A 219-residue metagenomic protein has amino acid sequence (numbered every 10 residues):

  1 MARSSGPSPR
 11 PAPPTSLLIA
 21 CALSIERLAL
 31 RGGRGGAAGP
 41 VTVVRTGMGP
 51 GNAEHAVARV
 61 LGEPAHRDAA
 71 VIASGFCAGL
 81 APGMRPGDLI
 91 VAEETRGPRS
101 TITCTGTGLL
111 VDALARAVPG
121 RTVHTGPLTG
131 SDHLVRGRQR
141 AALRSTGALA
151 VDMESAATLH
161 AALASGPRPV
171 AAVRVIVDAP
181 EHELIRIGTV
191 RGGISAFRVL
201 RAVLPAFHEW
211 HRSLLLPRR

Functional and structural regions predicted by a protein language model:
A2-G120: Metabolite-binding pocket within alpha/beta catalytic cores that recognizes anionic/polar moieties
L23-S24, A78, D132, A157 (+1 more regions): Glycine-rich beta-alpha junction loops
R27-R31, E54, A58, A115 (+3 more regions): Predominant activation on well-ordered alpha-helical scaffold segments within soluble catalytic domains
L30-R31, G83-M84, I102, R136-A141 (+2 more regions): Short, well-ordered secondary-structure micro-motifs
R45, A73, V91, P127-G130 (+2 more regions): Structural signal for conserved beta-strand scaffold positions within catalytic alpha/beta enzyme cores
T105-A171: Active-site rim beta-loop-alpha module in soluble metabolic enzymes
A156, A162-R191: Zn-dependent metallopeptidase/amidohydrolase metal-coordination segment
E181-R219: His/Asp/Glu-rich mid-to-C-terminal helical/loop segments that flank catalytic regions of hydrolases
